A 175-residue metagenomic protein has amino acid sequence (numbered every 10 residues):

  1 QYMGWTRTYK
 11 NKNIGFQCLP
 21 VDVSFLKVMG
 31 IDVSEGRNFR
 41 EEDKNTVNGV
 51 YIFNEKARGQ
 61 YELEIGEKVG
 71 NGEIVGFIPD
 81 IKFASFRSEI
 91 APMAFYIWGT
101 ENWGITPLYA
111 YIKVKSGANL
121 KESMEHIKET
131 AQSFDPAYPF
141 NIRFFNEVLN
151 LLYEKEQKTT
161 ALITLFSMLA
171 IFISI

Functional and structural regions predicted by a protein language model:
Q1-L151: Mid-to-C-terminal secondary-structure elements that act as membrane-proximal/extracytoplasmic interface segments
V21, K155-K158: Hydrophobic alpha-helical transmembrane bundles that constitute the permease/transmembrane domains of multi-pass
G117-K121, E156, F172: Short, well-ordered coil↔helix boundary/capping segments
Q157-I175: Hydrophobic alpha-helical transmembrane segments of multi-pass inner-membrane transport and secretion
